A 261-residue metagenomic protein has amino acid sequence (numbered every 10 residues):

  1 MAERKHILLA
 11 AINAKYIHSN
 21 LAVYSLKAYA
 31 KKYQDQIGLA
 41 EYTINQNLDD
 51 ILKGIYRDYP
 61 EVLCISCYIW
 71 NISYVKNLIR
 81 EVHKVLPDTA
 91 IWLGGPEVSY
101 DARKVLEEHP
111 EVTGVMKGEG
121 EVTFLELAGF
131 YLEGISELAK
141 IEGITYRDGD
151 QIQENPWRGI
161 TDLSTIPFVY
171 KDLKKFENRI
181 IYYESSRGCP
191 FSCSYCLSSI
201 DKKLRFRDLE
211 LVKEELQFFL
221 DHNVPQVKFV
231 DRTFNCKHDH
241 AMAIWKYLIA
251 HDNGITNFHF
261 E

Functional and structural regions predicted by a protein language model:
A2-I7, I141, T145-S185: N-terminal [4Fe-4S]-dependent radical SAM core
K5-K15, V62: Nucleotide-activated donor-dependent transferases that construct or modify glycoconjugates
L9, I65, L93, K117 (+2 more regions): Conserved beta-strand positions
A10-A14, Y42, P96, R232: Cofactor-binding loop segments of dinucleotide-utilizing enzymes, especially the Rossmann-like FAD- and NAD(P)+-binding
N13-K15, I69, S199, T233: Residue-level signal for short, function-critical loop segments
Y16-A22: Short N-terminal binding/cap micro-motifs at the start of the first secondary-structure element
A22, Y29, Y33, G38-W157: Glycine-rich beta-alpha loop elements in corrinoid/cobalamin-binding modules across cobalamin-dependent enzymes
S164-E261: Radical SAM [4Fe-4S] cluster-binding motif and immediate context
